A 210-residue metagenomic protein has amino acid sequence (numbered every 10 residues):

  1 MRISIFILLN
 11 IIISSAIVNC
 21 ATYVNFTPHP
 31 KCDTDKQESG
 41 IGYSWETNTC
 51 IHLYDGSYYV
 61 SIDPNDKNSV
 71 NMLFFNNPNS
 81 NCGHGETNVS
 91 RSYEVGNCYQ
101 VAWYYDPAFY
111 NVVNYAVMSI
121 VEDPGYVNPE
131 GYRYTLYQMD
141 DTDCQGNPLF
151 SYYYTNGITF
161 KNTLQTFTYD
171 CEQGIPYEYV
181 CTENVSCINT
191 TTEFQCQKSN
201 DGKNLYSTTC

Functional and structural regions predicted by a protein language model:
R2-N10: Sec-dependent signal peptide recognition, specifically the positively charged N-region followed immediately by
I11-K31: N-terminal signal peptide
V18, P30-K31, E46-T49, L73 (+8 more regions): Extracellular secreted precursors and ectodomains with disulfide-bonded cysteine-rich loops/domains
E38-Y43, G56-S61, G85, V89-Y93 (+5 more regions): Extracellular/mature segments of secreted proteins
Y58-M72, K161-G174: Short Pro-Gly-centered beta-turn/loop motif in secreted/extracellular proteins
V101-L136: Surface-exposed beta-loop interaction hotspot
P129-F160: Short helix-loop boundary/capping segments
